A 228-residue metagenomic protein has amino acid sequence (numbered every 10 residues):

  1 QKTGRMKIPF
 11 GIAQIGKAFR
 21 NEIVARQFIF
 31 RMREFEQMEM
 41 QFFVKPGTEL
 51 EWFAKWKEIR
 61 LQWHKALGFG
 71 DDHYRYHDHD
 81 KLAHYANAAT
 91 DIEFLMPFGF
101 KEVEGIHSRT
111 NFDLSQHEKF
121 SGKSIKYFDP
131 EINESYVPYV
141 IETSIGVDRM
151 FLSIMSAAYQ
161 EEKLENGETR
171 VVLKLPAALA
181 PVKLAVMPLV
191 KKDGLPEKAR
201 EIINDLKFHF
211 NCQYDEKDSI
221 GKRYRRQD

Functional and structural regions predicted by a protein language model:
Q1-D228: NTP/phosphate- and nucleic-acid-binding module
